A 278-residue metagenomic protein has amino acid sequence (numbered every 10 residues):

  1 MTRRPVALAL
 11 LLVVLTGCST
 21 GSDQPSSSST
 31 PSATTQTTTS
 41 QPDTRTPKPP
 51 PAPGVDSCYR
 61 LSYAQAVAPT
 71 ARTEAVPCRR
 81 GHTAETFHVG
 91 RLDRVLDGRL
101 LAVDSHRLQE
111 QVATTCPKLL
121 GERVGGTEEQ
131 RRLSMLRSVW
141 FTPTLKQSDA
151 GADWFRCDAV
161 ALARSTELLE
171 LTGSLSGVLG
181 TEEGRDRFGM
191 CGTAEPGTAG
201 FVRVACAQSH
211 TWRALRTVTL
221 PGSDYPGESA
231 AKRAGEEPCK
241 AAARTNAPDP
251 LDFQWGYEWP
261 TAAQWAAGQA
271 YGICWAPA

Functional and structural regions predicted by a protein language model:
M1-L11: N-terminal export and membrane-targeting signals
V14-G17: C-terminal motif of bacterial Sec signal peptides marking the signal peptidase cleavage site
S19-A278: Primary mode marks residue(s) on the alpha4-beta5-alpha5 output face of response regulator receiver
